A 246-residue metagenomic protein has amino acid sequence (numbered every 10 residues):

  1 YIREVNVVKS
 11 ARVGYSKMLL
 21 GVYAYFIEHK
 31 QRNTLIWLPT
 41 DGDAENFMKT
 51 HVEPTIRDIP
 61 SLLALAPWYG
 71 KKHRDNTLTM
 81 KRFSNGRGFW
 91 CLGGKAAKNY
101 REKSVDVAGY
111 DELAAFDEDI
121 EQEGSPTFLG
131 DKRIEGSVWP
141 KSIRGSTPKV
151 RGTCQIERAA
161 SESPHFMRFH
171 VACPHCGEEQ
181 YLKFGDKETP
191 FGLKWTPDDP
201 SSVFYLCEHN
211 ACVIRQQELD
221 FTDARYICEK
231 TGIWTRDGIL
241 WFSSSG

Functional and structural regions predicted by a protein language model:
Y1-G246: Phosphate/NTP-binding elements of NTP-utilizing enzymes
